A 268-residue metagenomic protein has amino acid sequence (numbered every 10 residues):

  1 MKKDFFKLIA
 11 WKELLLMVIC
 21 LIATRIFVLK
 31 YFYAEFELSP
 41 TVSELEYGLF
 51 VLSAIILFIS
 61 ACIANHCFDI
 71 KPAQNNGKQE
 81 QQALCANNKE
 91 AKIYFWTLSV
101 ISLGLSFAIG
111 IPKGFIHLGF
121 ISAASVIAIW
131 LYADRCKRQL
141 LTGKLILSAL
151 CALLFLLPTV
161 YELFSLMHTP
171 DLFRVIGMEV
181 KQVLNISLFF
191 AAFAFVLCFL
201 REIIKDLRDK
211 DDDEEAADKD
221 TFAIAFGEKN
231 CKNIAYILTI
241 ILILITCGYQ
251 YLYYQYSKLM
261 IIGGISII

Functional and structural regions predicted by a protein language model:
M1-I268: Multi-pass alpha-helical membrane architecture of UbiA-family and related isoprenoid/lipid prenyltransferases
